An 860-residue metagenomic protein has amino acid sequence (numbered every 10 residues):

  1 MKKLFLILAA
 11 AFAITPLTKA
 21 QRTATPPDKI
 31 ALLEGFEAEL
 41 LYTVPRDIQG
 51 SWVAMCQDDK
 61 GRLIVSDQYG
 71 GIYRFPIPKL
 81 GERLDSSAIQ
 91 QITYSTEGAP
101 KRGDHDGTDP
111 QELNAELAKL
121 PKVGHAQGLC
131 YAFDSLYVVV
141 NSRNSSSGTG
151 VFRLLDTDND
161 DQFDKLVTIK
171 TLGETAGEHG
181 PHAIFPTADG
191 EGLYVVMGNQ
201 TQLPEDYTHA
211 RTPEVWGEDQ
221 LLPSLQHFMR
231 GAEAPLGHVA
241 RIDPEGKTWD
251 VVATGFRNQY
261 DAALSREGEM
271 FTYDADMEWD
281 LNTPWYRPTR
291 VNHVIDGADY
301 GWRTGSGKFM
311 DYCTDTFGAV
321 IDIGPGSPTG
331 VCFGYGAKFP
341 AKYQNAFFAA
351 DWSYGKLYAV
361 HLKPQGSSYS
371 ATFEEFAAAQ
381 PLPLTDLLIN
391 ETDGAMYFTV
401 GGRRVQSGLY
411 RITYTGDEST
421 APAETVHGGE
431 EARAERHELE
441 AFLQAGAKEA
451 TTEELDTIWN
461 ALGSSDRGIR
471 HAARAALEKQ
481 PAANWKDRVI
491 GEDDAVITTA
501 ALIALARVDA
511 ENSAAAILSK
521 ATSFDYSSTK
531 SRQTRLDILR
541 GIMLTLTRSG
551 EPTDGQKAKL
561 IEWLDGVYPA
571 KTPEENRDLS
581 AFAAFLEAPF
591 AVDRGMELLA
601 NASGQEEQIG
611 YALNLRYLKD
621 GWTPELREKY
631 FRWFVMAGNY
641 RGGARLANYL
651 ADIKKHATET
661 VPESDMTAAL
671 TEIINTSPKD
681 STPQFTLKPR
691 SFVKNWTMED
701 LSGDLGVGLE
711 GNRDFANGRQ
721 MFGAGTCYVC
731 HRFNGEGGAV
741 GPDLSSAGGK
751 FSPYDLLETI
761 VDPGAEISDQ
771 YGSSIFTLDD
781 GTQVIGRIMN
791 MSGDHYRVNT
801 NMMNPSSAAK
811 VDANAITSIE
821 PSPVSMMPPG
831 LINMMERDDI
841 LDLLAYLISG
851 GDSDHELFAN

Functional and structural regions predicted by a protein language model:
M1-R22: Bacterial Sec-dependent N-terminal signal peptides
Q21-Q444, N734-E736, D812-N814, S822-S825 (+1 more regions): Beta-propeller domains with acidic blade repeats across secreted/periplasmic ectodomains and cytosolic WD/CNH propellers
L41, F692-W696, L701-D704, T782-V784 (+5 more regions): C-terminal capping alpha-helices of c-type cytochrome domains
D156, P244, E478, A482 (+10 more regions): Sec-exported extracytoplasmic/periplasmic mature domains
A240, G394, Q720-F733, D743-S746 (+5 more regions): C-type cytochrome heme c attachment motif
L384-L388, D393, G402, E606 (+4 more regions): C-terminal structured "cap/appendage" subdomains that terminate the fold
I389-E391, G402, D466-R467, A581-A588 (+3 more regions): C-terminal substrate/ligand-recognition segments
G401-V405, Y414-M721, V740, A747-G749 (+4 more regions): Long, ordered, helix-rich scaffold segments
